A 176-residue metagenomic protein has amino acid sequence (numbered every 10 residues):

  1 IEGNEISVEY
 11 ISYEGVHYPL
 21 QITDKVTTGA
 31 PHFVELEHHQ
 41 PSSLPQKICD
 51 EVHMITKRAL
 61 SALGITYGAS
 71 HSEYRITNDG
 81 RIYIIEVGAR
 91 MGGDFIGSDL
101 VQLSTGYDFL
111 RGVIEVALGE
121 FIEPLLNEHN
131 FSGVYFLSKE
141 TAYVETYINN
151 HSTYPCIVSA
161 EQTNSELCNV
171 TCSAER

Functional and structural regions predicted by a protein language model:
I1-D79: Internal nucleotide-binding/catalytic subdomain
V16, R81, S165-N169: A generic structural signal for beta-strand entry/edge sites
V16, T28-A30, G93-F95, Y143-E145: Residue-level signal for secondary-structure boundary sites
Y18, Y83-E86: Protein kinase-like catalytic core scaffold
H32-F33, G93, C172-E175: Short, flexible turn/loop "capping" segments at secondary-structure junctions
E37-H38, Q102, N149-Y154: Short intrinsically disordered coil segments
E51-S72, N78, G88-T141: Active-site "cap" helix and flanking loop/linker of ATP-utilizing ligase/carboxylase catalytic domains
G112-R176: Peripheral (often C-terminal) accessory segments that flank ATP-dependent C-N-forming ligase machineries
